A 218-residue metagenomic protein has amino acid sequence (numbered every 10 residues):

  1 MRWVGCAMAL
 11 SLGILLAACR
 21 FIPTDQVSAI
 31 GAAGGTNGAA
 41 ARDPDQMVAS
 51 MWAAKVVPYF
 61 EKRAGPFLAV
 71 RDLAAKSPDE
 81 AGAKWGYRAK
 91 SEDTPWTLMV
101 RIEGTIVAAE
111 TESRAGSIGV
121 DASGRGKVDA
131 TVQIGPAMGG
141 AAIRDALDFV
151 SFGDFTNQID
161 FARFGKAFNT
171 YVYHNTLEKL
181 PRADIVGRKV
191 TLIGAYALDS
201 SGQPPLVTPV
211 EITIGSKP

Functional and structural regions predicted by a protein language model:
M1-C19: Sec-dependent bacterial lipoprotein signal peptides
C19-P218: OB-fold and OB-like single-stranded nucleic-acid-recognition modules and their adjacent interaction interfaces
